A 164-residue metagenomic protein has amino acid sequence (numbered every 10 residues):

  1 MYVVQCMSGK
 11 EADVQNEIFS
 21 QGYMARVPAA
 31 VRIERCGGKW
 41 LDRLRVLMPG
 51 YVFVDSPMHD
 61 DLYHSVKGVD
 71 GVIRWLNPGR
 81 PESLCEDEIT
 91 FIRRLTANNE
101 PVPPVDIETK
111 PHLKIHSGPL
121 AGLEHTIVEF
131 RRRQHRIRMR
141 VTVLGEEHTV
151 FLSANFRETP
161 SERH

Functional and structural regions predicted by a protein language model:
M1-K114, T126-I127, R131-Q134, R138-H164: Acidic-enriched and Gly/Ser
S117-A121: Short, charged beta-turn/beta-strand-edge "cap" motif at the junction between a beta-strand and an adjacent loop
